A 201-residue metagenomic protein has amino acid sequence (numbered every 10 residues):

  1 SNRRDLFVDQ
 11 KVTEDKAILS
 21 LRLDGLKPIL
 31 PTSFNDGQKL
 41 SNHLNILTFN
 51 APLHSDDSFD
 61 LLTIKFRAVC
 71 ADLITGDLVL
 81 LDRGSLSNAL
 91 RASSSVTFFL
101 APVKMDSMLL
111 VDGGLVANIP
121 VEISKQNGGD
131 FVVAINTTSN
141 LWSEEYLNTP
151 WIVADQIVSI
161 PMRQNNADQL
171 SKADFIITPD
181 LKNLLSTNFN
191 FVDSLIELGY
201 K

Functional and structural regions predicted by a protein language model:
S1-K201: Patatin-like phospholipase
